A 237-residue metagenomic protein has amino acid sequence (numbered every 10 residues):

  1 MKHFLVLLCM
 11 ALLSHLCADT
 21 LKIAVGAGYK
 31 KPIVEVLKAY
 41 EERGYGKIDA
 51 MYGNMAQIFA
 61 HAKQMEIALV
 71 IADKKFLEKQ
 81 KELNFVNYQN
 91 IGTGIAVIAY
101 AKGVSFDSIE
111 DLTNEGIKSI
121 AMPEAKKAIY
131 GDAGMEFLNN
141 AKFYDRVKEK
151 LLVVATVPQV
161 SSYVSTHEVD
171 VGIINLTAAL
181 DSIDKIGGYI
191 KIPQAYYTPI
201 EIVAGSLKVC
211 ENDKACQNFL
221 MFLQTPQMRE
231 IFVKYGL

Functional and structural regions predicted by a protein language model:
F4-L13: Sec-dependent N-terminal signal peptides
A18-R43, A56-L237: Exported/periplasmic ABC-transporter solute-binding proteins
K47-A56: A short beta-strand-loop structural module common to alpha/beta enzyme folds
